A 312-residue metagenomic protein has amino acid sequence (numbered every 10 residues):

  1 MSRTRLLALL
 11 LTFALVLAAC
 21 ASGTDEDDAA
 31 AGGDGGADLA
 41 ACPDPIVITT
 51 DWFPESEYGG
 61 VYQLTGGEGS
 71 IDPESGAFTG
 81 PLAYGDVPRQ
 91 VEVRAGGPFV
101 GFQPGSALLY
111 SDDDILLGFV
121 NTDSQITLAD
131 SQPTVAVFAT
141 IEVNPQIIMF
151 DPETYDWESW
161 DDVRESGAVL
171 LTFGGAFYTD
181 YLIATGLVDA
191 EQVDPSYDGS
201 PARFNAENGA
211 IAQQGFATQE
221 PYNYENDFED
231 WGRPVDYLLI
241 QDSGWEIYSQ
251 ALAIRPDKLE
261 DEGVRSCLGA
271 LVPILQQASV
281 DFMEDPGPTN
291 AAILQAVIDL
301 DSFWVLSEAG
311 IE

Functional and structural regions predicted by a protein language model:
M1-L7: Bacterial N-terminal signal peptides that target proteins for export
A14-A19: C-terminal motif of bacterial Sec signal peptides marking the signal peptidase cleavage site
A21-A31: Bacterial lipoprotein signal-peptidase II cleavage site
A37-D198, A202, I211, G215 (+1 more regions): Short, glycine-/small- and polar/acidic-enriched structural segments that line small-molecule recognition paths
I46-V47, T134, S166-A168, E207-I211 (+2 more regions): Second-shell loop/turn segments in exported
G59, I126, D161, A176-D180 (+4 more regions): Solvent-exposed, polar/charged alpha-helical surfaces in well-ordered, non-transmembrane soluble domains, broadly
T140-F150, E229-D261, L268-V272: Periplasmic-binding protein-like
E260-E312: Secondary-structure end/capping motifs
